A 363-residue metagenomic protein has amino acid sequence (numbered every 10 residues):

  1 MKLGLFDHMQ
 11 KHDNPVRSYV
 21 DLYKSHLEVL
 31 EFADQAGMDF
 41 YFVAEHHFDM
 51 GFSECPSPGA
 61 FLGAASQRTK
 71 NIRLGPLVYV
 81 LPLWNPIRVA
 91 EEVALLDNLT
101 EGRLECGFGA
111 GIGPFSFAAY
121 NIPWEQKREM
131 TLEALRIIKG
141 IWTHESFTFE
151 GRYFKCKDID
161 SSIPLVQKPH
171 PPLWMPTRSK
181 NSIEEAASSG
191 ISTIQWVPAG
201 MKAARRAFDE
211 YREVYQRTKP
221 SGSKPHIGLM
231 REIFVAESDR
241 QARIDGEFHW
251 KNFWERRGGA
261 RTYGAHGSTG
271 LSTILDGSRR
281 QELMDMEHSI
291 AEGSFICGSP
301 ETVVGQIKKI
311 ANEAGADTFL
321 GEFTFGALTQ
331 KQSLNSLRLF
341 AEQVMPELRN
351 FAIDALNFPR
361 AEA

Functional and structural regions predicted by a protein language model:
M1-R68, I72-R73, K168-P171, F358-A363: N-terminal beta1-alpha1-beta2 module of alpha/beta enzyme domains
L3, E45, A65, L96 (+7 more regions): Conserved, mostly hydrophobic/aromatic
L3-D7, Y41-V43, L74-P76, L104-F108 (+4 more regions): Hydrophobic faces of well-ordered beta-strands that scaffold small-molecule active sites in alpha/beta enzyme cores
D7, E125-S161, K202-A316, M345 (+1 more regions): An alpha-helical appendage that flanks or caps ligand/catalytic pockets
K11-Y23, Y79-I87, Q167-T177, A291-P300: Active-site mouth loops of central-metabolism enzymes
D34-Q35, L62-K70, V93, D97-L104 (+3 more regions): Acidic (Asp/Glu)-rich catalytic clusters
F40-F61, V80, I112, P198-A199 (+1 more regions): Glycine-rich, proline-tolerant flexible connector loops at the mouths of alpha/beta enzymes
P82-I191, M201-D209, E213-K219, P359-A363: Internal, glycine-rich beta/alpha segment that forms the wall or movable "lid" of small-molecule/cofactor binding
